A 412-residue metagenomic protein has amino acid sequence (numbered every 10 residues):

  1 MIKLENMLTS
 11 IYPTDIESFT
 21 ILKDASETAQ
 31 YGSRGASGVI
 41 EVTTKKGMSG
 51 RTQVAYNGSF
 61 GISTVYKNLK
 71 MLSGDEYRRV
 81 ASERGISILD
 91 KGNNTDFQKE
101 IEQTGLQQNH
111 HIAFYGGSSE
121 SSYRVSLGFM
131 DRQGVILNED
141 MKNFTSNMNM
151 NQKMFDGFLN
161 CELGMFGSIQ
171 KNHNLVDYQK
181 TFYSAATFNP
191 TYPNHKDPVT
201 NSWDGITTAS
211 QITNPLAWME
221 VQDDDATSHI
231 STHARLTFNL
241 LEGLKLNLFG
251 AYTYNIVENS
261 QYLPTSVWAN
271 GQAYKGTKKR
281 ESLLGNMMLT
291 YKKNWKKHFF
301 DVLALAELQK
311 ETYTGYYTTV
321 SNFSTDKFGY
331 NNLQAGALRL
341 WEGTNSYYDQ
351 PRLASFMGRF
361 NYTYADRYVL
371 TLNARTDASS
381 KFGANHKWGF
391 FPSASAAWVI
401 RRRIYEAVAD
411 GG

Functional and structural regions predicted by a protein language model:
M1-K23: Short acidic/polar hinge/loop motifs at secondary-structure boundaries that mediate gating or recognition
M7, A29, G35-G58, H110-A113: N-terminal periplasmic accessory domains that precede and gate Gram-negative outer-membrane beta-barrel machines
P13, S49, Q107, S118-S119 (+5 more regions): Outer-membrane beta-barrel channels and translocator barrels
S18, Q53-A55, S122-S126, N160-E162 (+5 more regions): Residue-level detector of the transmembrane beta-barrel scaffold of outer-membrane proteins
L22, T43-K45, A113-G117, S126 (+8 more regions): Transmembrane beta-barrel domains of outer membrane proteins
G38, T52, G58, Q108-I112 (+6 more regions): Hydrophobic, lipid-facing positions within transmembrane beta-strands of outer-membrane proteins
M48-N93, V135-L137, T145-S231, N247-A354 (+2 more regions): Surface-exposed loop/interface segments of Gram-negative outer-membrane beta-barrel transport/assembly proteins
G58, L127-D131, L370-S379, I400: Transmembrane beta-strand segments that form the barrel wall of outer-membrane beta-barrel proteins
